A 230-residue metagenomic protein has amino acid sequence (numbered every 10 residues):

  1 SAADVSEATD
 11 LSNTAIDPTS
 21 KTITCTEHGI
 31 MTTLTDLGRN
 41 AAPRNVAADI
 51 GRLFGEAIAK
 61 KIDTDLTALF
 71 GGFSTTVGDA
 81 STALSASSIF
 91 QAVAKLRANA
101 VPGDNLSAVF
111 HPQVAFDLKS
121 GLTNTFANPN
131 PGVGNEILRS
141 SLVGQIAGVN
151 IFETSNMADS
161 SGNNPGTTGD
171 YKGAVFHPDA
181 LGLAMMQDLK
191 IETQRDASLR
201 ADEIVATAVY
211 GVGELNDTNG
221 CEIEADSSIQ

Functional and structural regions predicted by a protein language model:
S1, N40, F116, D159 (+1 more regions): Residue-level signal for secondary-structure boundary sites
S1-H28: Assembly/oligomerization interface modules of large self-assembling protein complexes
N13, T32, S74, L122 (+1 more regions): Intrinsically disordered/low-complexity terminal segments and short unstructured peptides
T19, I23, G121-Q230: Sequence/fold signature of self-assembling virion shell proteins
S20-G78, N99-F110, I151, T193-E214: Long, contiguous amphipathic alpha-helices that act as assembly "spine/axial" helices in icosahedral shell and virion
T35, S85, H111, H177 (+1 more regions): Alpha-helix initiation/capping motif
G71-Q145: Extended, solvent-exposed, turn-rich assembly/linker loops in the middle of proteins
